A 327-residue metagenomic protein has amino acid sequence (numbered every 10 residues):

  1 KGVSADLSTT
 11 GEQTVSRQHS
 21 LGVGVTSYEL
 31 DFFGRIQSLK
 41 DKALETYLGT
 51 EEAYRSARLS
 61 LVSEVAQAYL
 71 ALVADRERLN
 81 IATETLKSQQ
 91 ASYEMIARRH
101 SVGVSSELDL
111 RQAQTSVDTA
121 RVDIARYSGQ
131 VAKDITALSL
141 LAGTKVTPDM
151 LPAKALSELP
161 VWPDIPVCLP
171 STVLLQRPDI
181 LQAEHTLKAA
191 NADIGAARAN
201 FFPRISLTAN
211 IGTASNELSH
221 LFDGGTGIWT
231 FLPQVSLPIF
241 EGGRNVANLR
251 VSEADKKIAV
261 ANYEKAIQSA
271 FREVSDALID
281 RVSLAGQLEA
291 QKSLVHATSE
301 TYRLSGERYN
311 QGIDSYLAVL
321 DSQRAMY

Functional and structural regions predicted by a protein language model:
K1, Y28, A53, D75 (+6 more regions): Outer-membrane beta-barrel pore domains and translocons
K1-V25, P148-P166, G195, T208-N248: Small/polar, glycine/serine/threonine/aspartate-rich low-complexity segments that form flexible
Q18-S20, K133, C168, F202: Extracytoplasmic
L30-R58, L108, Q112, L175-H185 (+4 more regions): Sec/SRP-type N-terminal targeting helices
I36, E52-L169, D280, L284 (+3 more regions): Periplasmic alpha-helical coiled-coil/stalk elements that build and connect Gram-negative outer-membrane
L59, S63, S101-V104, K265-Q268 (+2 more regions): Short coil/turn linkers that connect adjacent helices within long alpha-helical scaffolds, especially alpha-solenoid
V102-V104, Q112, L288, Q311-I313 (+1 more regions): Recognition helices and adjacent regulatory flanks at domain boundaries
Y302-Y327: C-terminal structured "cap/appendage" subdomains that terminate the fold
